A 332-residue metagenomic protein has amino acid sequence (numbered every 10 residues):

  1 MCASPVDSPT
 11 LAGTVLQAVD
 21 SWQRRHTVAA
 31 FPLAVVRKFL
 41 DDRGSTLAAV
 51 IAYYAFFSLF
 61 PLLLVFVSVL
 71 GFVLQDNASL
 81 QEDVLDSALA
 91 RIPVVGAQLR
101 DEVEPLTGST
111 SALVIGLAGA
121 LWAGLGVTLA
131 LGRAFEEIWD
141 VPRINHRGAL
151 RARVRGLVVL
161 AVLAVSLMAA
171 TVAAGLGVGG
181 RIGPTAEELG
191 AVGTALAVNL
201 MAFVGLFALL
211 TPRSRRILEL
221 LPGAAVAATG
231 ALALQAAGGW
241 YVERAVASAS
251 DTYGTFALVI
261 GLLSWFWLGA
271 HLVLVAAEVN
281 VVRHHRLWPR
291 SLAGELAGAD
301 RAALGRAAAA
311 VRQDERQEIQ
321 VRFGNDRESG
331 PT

Functional and structural regions predicted by a protein language model:
M1-T332: Membrane-embedded alpha-helices and immediately adjacent juxtamembrane helical segments in alpha-helical membrane
